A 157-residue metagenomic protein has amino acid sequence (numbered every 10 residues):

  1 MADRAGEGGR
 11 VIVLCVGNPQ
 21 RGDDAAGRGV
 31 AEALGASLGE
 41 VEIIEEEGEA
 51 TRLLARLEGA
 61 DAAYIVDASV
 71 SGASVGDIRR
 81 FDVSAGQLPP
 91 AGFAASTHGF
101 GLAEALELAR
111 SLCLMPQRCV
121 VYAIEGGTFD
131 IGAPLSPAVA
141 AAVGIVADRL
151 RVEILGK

Functional and structural regions predicted by a protein language model:
M1-G126, A133-G144, R149-K157: N-terminal catalytic or cofactor-binding beta/alpha core of small enzyme domains
